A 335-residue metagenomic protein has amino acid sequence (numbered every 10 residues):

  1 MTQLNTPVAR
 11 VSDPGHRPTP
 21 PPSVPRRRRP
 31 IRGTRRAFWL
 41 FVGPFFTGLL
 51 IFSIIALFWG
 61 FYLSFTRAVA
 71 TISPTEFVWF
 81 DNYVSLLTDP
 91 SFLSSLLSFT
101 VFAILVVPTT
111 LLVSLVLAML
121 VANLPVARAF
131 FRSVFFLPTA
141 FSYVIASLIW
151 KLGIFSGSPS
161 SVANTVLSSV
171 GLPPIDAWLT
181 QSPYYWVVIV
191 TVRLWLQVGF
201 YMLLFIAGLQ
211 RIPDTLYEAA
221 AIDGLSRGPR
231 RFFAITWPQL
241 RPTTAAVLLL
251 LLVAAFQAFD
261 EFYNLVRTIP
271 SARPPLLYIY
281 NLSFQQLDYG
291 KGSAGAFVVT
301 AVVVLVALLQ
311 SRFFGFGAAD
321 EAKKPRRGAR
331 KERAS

Functional and structural regions predicted by a protein language model:
M1-P25, P325-S335: Short, intrinsically disordered terminal tails adjacent to the first/last structured region
Q3, R29-P30, W59: Gly/Trp-centered helix-boundary motif
N5-V8, P21, R28, W39 (+2 more regions): Low-complexity, intrinsically disordered short peptide segments enriched in small/polar/basic residues
R26-P30, T34: Cytosolic juxtamembrane amphipathic/interface segments immediately preceding and feeding into a transmembrane helix
T34-R327, E332-S335: A structural signal for multi-pass alpha-helical bundles of membrane permease subunits that mediate small-molecule
